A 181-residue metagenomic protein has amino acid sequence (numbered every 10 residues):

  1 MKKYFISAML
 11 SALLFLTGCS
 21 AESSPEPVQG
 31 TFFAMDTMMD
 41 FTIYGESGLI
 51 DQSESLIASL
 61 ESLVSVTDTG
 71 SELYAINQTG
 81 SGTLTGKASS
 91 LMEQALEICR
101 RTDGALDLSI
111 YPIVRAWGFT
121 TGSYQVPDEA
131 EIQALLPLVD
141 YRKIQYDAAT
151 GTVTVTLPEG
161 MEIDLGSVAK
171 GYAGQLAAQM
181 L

Functional and structural regions predicted by a protein language model:
M1-Y4: Positively charged n-region of N-terminal signal peptides that target proteins for export
I6, C19-G166, L176-Q179: A contiguous, well-ordered beta/alpha segment that forms the leading edge of an enzyme domain
S7-T17: Bacterial N-terminal signal peptides
K170: Short, conserved phosphate/pyrophosphate- and ester-handling motifs at nucleotide-, phospho-/glycolipid
A173: Short active-site segment of divalent metal-dependent hydrolases/proteases that encodes the spacing between
